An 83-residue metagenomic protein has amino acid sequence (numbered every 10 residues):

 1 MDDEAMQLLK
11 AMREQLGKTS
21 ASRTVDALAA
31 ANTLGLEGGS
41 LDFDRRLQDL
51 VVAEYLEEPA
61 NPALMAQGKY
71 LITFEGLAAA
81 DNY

Functional and structural regions predicted by a protein language model:
M1-S20: Short alpha-helical segments that sit at the start of domains
Q15, T33-E37, E57: Alpha-helix C-capping/helix-to-loop hinge sites
T19-G35: Short acidic, hydrophobic short linear motifs in intrinsically disordered regions
L36-A53, Q67: Short amphipathic alpha-helical interaction segments
V51-P62: A short, conserved structural fragment
A63-I72: Minor-groove-contacting beta-hairpin "wing" of winged helix-turn-helix DNA-binding domains
L71-Y83: Short, amphipathic alpha-helical interaction segments positioned at domain boundaries
